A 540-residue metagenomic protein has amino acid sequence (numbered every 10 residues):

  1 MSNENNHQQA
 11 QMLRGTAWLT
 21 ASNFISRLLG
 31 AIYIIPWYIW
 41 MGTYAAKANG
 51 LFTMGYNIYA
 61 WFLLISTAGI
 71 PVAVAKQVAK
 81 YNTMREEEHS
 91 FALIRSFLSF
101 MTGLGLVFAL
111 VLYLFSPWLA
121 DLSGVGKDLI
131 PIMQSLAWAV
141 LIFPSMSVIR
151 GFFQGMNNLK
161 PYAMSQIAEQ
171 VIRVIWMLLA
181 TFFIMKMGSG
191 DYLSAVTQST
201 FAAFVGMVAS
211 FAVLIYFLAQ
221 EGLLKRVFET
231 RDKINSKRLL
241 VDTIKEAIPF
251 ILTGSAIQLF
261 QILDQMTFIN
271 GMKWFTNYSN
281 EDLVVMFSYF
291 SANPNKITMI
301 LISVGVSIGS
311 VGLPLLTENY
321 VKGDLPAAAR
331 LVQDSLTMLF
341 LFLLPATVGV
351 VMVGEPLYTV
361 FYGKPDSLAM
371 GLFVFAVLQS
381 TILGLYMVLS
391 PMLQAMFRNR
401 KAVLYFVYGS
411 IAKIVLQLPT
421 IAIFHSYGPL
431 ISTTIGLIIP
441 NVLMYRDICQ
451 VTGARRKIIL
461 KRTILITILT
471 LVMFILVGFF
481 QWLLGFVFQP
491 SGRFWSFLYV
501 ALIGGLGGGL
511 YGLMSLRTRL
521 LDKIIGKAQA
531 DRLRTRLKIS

Functional and structural regions predicted by a protein language model:
M1-I32, E88, A92, I234-I257 (+2 more regions): N-terminal membrane topogenesis motif
S2, F479-S540: Membrane-proximal transmembrane or re-entrant/amphipathic helices at the cytosolic face
S2-N3, H7, Q11-V72, T102 (+3 more regions): Signature of the first transmembrane helix
R14, Y38-A60, D128, Y192 (+4 more regions): Interfacial/gating helices of multi-pass transporter permease domains
K80-F97, Y289-V377: Specific pore-lining/lateral-gate transmembrane helices of multi-pass inner-membrane transport and insertion machines
L110, L114, G126-V148, K364-L389: Alpha-helical transmembrane segments of multi-pass membrane proteins
F143-S165, L378-V407, I423: Membrane-interface junctions at transmembrane-helix termini in multi-pass inner-membrane proteins
K160, V171-A212, S410-V442, G453-A454 (+1 more regions): Membrane-interface helix-loop junctions in multi-pass transport and translocation proteins
